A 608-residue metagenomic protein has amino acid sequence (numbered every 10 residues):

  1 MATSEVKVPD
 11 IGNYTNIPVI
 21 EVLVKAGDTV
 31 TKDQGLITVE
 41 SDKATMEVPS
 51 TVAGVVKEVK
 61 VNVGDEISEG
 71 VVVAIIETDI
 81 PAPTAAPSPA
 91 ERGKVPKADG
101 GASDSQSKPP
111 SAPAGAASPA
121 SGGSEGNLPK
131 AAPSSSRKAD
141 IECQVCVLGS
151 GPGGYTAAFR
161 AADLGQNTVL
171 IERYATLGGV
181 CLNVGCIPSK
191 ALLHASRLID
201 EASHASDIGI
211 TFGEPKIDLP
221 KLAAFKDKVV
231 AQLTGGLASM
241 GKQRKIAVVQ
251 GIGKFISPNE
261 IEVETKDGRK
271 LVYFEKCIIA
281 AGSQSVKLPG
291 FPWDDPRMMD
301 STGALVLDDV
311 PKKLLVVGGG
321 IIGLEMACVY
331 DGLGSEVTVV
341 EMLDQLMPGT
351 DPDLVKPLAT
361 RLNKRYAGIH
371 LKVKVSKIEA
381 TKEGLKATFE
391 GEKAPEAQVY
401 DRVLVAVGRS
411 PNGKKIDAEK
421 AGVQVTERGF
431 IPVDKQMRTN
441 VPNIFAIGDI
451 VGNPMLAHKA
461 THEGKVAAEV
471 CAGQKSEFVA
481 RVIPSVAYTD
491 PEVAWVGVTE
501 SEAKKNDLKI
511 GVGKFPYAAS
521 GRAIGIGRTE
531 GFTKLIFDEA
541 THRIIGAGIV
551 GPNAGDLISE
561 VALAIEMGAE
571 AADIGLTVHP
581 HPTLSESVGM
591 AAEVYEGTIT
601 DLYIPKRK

Functional and structural regions predicted by a protein language model:
M1-T38, E47, T51-A53, K57-K60 (+2 more regions): Acidic, low-complexity mobile loops and tails
E91-G93, P113-A116, S121-G122: Glycine-biased, low-complexity coil/linker segments
R137, I141-C143, F159-Q166, E172-V310 (+8 more regions): Glycine-rich flavin
R137-G151, V310-G320: Beta1/beta-strand and adjacent pyrophosphate-binding region of the FAD-binding site in flavoprotein oxidoreductases
V145-L170, G323-D331: N-terminal Rossmann-like FAD-binding beta1-loop-alpha1 element of flavoenzymes
C146-L148, G253, V272-G282, V316-V317 (+4 more regions): Short hydrophobic core segments
A162-Y174, V180, I187, A191-L198 (+2 more regions): Flexible, glycine-rich terminal cap/loop adjacent to redox cofactors in electron-transfer oxidoreductases
D294-P311, A397-C471, A564: FAD-site-proximal beta/loop scaffold in flavoenzymes
